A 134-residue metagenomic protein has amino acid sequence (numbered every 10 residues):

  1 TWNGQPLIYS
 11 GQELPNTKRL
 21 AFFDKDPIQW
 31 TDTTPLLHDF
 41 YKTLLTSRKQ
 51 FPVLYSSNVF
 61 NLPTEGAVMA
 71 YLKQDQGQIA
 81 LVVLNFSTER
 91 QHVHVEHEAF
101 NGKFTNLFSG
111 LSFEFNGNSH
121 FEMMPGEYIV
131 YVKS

Functional and structural regions predicted by a protein language model:
W2-I8, Q12-S134: Carbohydrate-interacting/catalytic domains
